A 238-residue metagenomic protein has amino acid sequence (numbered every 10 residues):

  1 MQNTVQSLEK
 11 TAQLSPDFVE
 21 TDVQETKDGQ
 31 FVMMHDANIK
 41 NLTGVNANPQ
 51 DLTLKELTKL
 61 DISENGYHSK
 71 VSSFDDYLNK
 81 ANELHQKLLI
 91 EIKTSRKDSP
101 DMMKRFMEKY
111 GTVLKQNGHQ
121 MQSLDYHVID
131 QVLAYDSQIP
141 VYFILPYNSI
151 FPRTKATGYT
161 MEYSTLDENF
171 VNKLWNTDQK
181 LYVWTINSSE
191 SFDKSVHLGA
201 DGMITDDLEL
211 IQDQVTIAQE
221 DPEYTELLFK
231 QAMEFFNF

Functional and structural regions predicted by a protein language model:
M1-F238: Phosphate-group recognition and catalysis centered on beta-loop-alpha active-site segments
